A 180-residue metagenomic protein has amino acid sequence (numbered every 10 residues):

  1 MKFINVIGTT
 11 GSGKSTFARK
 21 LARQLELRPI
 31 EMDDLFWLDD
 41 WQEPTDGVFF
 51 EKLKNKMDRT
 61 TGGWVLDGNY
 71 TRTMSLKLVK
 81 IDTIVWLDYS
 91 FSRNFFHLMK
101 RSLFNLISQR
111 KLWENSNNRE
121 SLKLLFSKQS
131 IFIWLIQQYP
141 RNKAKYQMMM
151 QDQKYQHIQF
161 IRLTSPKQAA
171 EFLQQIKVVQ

Functional and structural regions predicted by a protein language model:
F3: Walker A (P-loop) ATP-phosphate-binding motif of ABC ATPase nucleotide-binding domains
V6: Hydrophobic anchor at the beta1->P-loop junction of P-loop NTPases
T10: The conserved Walker
K14: Conserved lysine of the Walker
F17: Hydrophobic positions on the alpha1 helix immediately C-terminal to the Walker A/P-loop
Q24, I133-Q180: NTP-dependent small-molecule kinase module
I30-I84, Y89: Conserved nucleotide-sensing/catalytic segment adjacent to the nucleotide-binding pocket in NTP-handling enzymes
Y89-N142: A glycine- and Lys/Arg-enriched "phosphate-lid" helix/loop adjacent to the NTP-binding pocket of small-molecule kinases
